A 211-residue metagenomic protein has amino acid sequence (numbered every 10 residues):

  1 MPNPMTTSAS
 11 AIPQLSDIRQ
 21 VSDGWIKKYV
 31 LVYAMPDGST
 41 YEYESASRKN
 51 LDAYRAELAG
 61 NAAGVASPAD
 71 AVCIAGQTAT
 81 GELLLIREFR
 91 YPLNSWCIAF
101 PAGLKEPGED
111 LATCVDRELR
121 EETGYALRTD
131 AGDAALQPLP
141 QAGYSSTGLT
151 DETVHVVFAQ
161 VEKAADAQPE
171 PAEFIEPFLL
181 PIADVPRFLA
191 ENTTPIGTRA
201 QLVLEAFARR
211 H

Functional and structural regions predicted by a protein language model:
P2-I12, D17, R87, L93-C97 (+5 more regions): Nudix hydrolase/Nudix homology domain
V21, W25-C73, A79: Acidic, metal-coordinating catalytic segment for phosphate/diphosphate chemistry, firing primarily on the Nudix
L31, G81, L119, P181: Terminal peptide-recognition signature
N61-R117: Conserved Nudix-box catalytic region and its N-terminal flanking loop in Nudix hydrolases and closely related
E82, K163-D166: Short helix-loop capping/hinge motifs at secondary-structure junctions, enriched in acidic/polar residues
A112-R117, E121, H155, A183: Internal, well-ordered alpha-helical scaffold/interface segments that support domain packing or protein-protein contacts
E122, A126: Short alpha-helical functional segments enriched in proximate histidine and acidic residues
L127-L139: A short coil-to-beta-strand element that immediately follows conserved catalytic motifs
